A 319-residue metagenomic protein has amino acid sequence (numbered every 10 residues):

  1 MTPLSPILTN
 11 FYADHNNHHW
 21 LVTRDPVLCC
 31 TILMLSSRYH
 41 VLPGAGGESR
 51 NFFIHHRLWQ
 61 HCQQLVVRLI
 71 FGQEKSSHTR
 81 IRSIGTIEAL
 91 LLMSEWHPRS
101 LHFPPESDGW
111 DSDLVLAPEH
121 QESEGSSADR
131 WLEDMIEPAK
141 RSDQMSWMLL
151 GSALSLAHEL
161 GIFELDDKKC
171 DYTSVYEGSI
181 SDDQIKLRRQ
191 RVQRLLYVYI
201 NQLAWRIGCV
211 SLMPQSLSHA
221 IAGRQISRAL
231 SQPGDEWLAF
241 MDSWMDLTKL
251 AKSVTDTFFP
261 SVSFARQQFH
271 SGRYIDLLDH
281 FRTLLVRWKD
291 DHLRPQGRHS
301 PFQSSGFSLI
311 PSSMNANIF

Functional and structural regions predicted by a protein language model:
M1-I7, N16-T23, G44, L101-P104 (+2 more regions): Intrinsic, low-complexity transcriptional activation domains
M1-I87, L92-M93, H97, F163 (+1 more regions): Acidic, Ser/Thr/Pro-rich intrinsically disordered transcriptional activation regions
F53-R68, T86, P105-D129: A short glycine/small-residue-enriched secondary-structure motif
R99-D108, P118-A222, F240, M245-K249: Acidic/serine-rich, low-complexity amphipathic helices located in mid- to C-terminal regulatory regions
